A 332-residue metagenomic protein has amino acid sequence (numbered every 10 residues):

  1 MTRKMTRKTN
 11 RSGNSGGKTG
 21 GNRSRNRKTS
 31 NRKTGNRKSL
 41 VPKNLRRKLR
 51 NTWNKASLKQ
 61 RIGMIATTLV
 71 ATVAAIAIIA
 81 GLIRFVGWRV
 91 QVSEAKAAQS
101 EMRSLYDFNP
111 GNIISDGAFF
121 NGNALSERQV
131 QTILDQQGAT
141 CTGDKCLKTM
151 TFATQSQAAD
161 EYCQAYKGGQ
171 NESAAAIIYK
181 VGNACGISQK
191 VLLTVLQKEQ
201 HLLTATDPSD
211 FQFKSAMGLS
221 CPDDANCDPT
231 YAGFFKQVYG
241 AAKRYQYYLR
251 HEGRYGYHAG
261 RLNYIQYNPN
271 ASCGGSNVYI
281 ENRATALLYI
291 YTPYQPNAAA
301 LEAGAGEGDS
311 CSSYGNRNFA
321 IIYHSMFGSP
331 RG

Functional and structural regions predicted by a protein language model:
T2-R11, G17, R23-K28, K33 (+4 more regions): Non-catalytic cell-wall polysaccharide-engagement segments
I114, A118-Y179, A184, V191-L193 (+1 more regions): Peptidoglycan-targeting cell-wall enzymes and recognition modules
